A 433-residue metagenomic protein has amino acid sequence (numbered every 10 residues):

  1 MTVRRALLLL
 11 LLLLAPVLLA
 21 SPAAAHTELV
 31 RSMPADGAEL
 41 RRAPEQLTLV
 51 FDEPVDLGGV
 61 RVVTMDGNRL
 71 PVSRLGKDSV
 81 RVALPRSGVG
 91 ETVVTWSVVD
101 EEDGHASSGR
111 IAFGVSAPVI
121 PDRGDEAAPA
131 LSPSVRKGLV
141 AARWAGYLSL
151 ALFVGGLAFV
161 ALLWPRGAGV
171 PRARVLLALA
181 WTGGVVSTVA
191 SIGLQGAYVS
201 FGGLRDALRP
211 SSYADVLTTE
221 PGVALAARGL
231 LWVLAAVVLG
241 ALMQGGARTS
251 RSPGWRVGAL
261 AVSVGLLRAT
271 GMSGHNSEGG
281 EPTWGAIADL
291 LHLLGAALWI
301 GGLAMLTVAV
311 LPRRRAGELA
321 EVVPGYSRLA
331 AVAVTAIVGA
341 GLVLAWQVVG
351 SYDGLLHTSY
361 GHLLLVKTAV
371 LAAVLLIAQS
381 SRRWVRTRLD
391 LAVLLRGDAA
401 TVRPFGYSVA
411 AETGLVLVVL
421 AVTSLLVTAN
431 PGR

Functional and structural regions predicted by a protein language model:
T2-R5, L19-S32, D56-L57, R61 (+2 more regions): Polytopic transmembrane helical bundles with strong interfacial aromatic enrichment
L9-L18: Bacterial N-terminal signal peptides
A35-D36, V50, V82: A structural connector/turn signal
G37, G67-R69, D103-G104: Detector for glycine-centered tight turns/loop "hinges" at secondary-structure junctions
A38-A43: Short, solvent-exposed loop/linker segments at the N-terminal edge of repeated beta-sheet extracellular domains
E45-L70: Short, surface-exposed alpha-helix to beta-strand junction/turn motifs within ectodomains of secreted and cell-envelope
